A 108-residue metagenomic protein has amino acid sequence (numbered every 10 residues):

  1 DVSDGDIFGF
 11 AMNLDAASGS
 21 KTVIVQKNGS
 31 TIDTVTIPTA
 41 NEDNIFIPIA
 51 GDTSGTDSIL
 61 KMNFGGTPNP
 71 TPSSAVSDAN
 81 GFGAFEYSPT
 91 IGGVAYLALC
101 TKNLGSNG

Functional and structural regions predicted by a protein language model:
D1-G108: PRY/SPRY (B30.2) beta-sandwich protein-interaction domains and their adjacent Ser/Pro/Gly-rich low-complexity linkers
